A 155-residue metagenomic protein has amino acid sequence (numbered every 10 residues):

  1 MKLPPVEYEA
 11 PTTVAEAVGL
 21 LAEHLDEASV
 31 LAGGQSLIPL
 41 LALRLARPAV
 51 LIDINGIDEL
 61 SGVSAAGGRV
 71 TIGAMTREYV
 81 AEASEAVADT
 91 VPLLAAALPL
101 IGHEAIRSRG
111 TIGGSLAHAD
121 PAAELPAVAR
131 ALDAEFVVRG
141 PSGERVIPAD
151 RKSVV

Functional and structural regions predicted by a protein language model:
M1-V155: C-terminal structural segment of proteins
